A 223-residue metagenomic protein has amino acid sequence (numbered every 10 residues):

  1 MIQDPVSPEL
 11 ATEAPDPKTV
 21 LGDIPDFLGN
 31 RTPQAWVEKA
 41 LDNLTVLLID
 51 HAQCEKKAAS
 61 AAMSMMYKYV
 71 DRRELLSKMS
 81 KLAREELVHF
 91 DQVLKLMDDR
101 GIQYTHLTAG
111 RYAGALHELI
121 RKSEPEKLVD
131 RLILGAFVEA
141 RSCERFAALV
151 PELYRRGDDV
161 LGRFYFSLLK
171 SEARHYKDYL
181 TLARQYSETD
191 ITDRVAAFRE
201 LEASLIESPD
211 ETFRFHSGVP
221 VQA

Functional and structural regions predicted by a protein language model:
I2-A223: Non-heme di-metal
